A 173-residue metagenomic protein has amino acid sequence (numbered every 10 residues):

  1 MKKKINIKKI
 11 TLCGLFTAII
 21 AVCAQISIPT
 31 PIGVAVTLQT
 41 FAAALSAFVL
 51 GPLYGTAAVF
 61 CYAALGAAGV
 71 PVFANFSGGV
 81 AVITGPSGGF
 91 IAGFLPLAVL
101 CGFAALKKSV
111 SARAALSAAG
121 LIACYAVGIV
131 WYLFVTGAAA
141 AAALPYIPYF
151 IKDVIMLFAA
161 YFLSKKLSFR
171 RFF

Functional and structural regions predicted by a protein language model:
M1-T56: Hydrophobic transmembrane alpha-helices
K2, T11-L15, V22, V80-A126: Short helix-perturbing small/polar motifs within transmembrane alpha-helices
I10-L15, F41-L45, G55-C61, S87-A92 (+5 more regions): Hydrophobic alpha-helical transmembrane segments
I19, C23, S27, S46 (+11 more regions): Alpha-helical membrane-inserting segments
A24-A35, A63-L97: Interfacial aromatic-anchored transmembrane helix boundaries in multi-pass membrane proteins
I32, F76, K107-F173: Membrane-embedded alpha-helical hairpins and interfacial helices in multi-pass inner-membrane proteins
A43, A58-C61, S77, L97 (+1 more regions): A general structural signal for well-ordered alpha-helical packing
